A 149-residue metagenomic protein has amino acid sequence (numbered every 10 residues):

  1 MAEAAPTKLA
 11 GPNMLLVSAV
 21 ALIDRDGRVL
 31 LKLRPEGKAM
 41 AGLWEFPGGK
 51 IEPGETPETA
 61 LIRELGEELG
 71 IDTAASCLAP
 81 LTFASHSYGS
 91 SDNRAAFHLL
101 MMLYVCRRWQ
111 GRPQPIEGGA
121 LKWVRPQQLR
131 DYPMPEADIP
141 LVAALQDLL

Functional and structural regions predicted by a protein language model:
A2-V29, K50: Conserved N-terminal beta-strand and adjoining loop/helix that marks the start of the Nudix/MutT-like hydrolase domain
L15, D24, T82-R112: Active-site-adjacent beta-strand/loop module that shapes the phosphate/pyrophosphate-binding cleft
R28-E67: Conserved Nudix-box catalytic region and its N-terminal flanking loop in Nudix hydrolases and closely related
E45, H98, W123: Short aromatic/basic micro-patch
D72-T82: A short coil-to-beta-strand element that immediately follows conserved catalytic motifs
L103-R107, R112-L145: NUDIX/MutT-family hydrolases
